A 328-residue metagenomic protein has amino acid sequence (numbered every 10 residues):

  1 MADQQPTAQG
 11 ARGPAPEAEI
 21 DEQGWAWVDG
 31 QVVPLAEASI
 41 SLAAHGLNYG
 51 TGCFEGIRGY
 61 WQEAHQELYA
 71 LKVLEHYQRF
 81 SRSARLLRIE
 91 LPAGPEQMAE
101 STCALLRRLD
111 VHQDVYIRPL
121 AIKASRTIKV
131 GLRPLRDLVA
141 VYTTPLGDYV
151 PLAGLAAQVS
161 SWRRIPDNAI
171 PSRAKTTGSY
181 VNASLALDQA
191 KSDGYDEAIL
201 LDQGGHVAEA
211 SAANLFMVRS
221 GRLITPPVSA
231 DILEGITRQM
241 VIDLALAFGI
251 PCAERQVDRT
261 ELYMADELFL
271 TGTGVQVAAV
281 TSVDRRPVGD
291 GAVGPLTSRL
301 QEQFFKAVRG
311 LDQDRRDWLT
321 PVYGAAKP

Functional and structural regions predicted by a protein language model:
M1-A93, Q97-A104, I122, T127-P328: Helix-start/capping segments and mature chain N-termini
D114-A121: ATP-grasp fold ATP-binding core
